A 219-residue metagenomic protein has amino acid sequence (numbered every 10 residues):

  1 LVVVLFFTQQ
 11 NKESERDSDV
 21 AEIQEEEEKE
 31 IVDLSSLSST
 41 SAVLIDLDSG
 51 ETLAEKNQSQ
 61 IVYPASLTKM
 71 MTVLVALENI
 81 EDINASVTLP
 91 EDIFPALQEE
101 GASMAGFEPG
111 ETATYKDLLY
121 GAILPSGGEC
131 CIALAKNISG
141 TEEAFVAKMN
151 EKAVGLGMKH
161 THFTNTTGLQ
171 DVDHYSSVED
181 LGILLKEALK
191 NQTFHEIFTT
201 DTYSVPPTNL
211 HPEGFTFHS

Functional and structural regions predicted by a protein language model:
L1-Q10: Sec-dependent N-terminal signal peptides of Gram-positive bacterial secreted proteins and lipoproteins
E13-E179, I183-Q192: Active-site-adjacent loops and short helices of periplasmic peptidoglycan-processing enzymes
G182-S219: Extracytoplasmic
